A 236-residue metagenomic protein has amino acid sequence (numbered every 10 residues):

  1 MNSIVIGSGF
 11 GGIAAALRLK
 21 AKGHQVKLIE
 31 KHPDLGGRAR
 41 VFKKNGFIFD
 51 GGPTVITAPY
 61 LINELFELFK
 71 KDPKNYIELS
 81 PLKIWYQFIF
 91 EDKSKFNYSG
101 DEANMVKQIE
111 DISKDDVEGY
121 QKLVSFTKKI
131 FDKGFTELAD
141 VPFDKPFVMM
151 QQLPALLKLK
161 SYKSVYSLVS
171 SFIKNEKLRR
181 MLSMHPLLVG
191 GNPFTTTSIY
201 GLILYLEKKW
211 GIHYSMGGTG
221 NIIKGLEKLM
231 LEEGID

Functional and structural regions predicted by a protein language model:
M1-K129: N-terminal glycine-rich phosphate/pyrophosphate-binding loop and immediately adjacent elements
N2, V169, L226: Conserved hydrophobic/aromatic pocket- or pore-lining residues that grip, position, or stack substrates in active sites
I13, S99, L159, K163 (+3 more regions): Conserved structured core elements
K31-H32, T197-G201: Active-site-adjacent bridging/hinge elements
P53, F194, H213-G217: Alpha-helix capping and helix-loop boundary segments enriched in small/acidic/polar residues
N63, S167, K224: Active-site phosphate/pyrophosphate- and oxyanion-stabilizing loops and adjacent acidic/basic residues in soluble
E91-T196: Rossmann-like flavin
L202-D236: Helical element adjacent to the flavin cofactor pocket in flavoenzyme catalytic cores
